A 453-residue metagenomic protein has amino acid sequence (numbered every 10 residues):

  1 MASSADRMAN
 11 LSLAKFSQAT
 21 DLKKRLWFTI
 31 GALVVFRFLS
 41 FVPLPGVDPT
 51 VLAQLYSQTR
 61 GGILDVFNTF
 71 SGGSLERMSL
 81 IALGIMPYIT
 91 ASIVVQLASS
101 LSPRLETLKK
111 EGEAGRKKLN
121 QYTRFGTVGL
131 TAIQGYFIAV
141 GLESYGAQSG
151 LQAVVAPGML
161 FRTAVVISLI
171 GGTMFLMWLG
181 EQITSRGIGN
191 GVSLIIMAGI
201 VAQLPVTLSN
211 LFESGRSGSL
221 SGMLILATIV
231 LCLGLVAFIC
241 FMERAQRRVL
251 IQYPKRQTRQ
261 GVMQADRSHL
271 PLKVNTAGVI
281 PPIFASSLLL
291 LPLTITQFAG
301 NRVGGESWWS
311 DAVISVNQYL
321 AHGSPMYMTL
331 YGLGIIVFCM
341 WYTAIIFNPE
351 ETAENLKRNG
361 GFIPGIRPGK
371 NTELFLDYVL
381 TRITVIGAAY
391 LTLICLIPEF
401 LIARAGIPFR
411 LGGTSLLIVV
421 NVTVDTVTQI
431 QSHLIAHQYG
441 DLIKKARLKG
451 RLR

Functional and structural regions predicted by a protein language model:
A2-K109, A114-R453: N-terminal cationic and glycine-rich segments that engage phosphates or anionic surfaces
